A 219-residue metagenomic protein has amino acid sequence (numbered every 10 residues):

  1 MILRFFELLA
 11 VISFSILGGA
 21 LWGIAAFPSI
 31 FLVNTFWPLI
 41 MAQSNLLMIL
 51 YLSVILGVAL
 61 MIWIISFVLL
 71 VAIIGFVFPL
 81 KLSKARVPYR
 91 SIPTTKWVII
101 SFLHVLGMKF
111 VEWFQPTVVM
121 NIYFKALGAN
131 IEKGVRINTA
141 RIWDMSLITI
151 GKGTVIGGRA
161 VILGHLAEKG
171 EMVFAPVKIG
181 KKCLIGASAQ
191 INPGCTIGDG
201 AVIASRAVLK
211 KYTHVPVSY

Functional and structural regions predicted by a protein language model:
M1-K125: Terminal amphipathic alpha-helical/low-complexity segments used for targeting or macromolecular assembly
A129-I131, I148, I179, I197: Short, well-ordered loop/turn sites that connect or cap secondary structure elements
E132, I148-L163: Soluble cytosolic regulatory domains appended to membrane proteins
R141: Conserved SAM-binding loop
I156-Y219: Glycine-rich hexapeptide-repeat left-handed beta-helix
